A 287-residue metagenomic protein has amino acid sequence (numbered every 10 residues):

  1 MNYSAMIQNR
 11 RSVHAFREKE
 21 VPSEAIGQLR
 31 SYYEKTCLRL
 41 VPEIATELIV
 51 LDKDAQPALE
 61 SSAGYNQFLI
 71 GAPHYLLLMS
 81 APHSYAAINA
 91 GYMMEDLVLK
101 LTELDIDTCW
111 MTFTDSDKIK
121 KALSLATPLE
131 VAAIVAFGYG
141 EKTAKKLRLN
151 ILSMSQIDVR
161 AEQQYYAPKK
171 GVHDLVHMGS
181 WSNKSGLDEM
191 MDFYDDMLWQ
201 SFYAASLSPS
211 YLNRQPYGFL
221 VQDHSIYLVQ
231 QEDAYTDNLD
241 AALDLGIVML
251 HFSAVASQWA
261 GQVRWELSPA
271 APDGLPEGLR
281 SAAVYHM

Functional and structural regions predicted by a protein language model:
M1-M287: Acidic, surface-exposed loops and disordered segments
